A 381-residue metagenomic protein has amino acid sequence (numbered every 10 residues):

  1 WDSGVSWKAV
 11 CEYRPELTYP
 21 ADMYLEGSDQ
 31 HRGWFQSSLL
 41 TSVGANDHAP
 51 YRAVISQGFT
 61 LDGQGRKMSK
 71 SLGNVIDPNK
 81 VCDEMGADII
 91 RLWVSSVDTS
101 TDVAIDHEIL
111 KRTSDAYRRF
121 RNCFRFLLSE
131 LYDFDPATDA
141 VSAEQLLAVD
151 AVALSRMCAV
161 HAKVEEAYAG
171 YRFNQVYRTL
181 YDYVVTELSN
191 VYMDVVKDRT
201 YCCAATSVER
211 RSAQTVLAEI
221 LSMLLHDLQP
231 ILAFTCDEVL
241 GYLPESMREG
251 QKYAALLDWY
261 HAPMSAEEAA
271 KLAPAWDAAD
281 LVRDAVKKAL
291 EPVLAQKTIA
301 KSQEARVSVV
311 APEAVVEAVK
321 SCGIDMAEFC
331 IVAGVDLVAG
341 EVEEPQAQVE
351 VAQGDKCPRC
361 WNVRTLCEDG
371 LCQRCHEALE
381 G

Functional and structural regions predicted by a protein language model:
W1-F134, A153-V196, T215-L228, K356-R359: Structured secondary-structure scaffolds
W1-Y19, E26, L146-V160, D237 (+7 more regions): Cys/His-rich finger/ribbon microdomains and the adjacent scaffold used for macromolecule binding/structural
E12-P15, M23-Q30, S207-T215, A270-A278 (+1 more regions): Short, contiguous acidic/charged loop-to-helix segments that flank catalytic cores in large enzymes
H48, A53, S114, R248 (+2 more regions): A short, structural micro-pattern
H48-R52, V141, V316-E343: Glycine-rich active-site loop/lid that clamps phosphate-bearing ligands
F134-E165, M193-A289, V293-Q296, A300-E313 (+3 more regions): Acidic, turn-prone loop/beta-hairpin segments
